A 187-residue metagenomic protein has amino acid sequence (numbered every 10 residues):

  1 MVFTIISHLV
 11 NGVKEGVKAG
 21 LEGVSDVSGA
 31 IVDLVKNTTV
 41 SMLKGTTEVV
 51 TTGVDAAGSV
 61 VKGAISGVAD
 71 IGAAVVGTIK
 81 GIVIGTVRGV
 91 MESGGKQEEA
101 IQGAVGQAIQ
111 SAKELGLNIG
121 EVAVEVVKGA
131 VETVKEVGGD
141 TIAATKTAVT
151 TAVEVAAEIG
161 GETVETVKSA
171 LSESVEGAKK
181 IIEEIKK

Functional and structural regions predicted by a protein language model:
M1-K187: Extended, low-complexity, charged alpha-helical tracts that assemble into coiled-coils or amphipathic helices used
